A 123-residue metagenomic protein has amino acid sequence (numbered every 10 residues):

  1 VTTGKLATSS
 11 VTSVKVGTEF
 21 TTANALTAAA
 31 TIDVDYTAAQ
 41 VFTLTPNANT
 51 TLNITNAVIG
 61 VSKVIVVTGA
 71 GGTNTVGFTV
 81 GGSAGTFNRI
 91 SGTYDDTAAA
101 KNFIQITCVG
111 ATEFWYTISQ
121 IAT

Functional and structural regions predicted by a protein language model:
V1-A29: Fibrous stalk/shaft segments of extracellular and virion attachment machinery
S9, A25-T31, G60-S62, K101-N102: Glycine-centered loop/turn motifs
T21, D35-T37, T97-A98, W115: Intrinsically disordered, low-complexity regions of eukaryotic proteins
L26, A30-V34, L52, V76: Generic detection of short hydrophobic beta-strand segments and adjacent strand-loop junctions
A29-T45: N-terminal beta-hairpin/loop module of FHA
L44-T123: Acidic, glycine/polar-enriched metal-coordinating patches/loops that mediate binding to polyanionic ligands
